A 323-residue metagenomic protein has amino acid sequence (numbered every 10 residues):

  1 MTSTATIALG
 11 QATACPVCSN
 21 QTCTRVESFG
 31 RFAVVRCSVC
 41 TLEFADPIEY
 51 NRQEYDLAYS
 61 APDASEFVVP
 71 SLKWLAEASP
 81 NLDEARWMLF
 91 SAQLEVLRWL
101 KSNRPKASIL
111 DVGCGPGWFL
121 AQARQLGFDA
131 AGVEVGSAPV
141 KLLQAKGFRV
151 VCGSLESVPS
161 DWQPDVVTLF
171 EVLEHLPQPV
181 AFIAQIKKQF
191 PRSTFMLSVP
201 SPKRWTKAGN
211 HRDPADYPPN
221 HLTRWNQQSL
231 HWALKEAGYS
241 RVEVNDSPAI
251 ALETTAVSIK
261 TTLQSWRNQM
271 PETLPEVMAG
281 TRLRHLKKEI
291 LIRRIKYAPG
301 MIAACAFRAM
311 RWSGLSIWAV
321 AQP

Functional and structural regions predicted by a protein language model:
M1-F170, V180-Q185, D246-S247, W266-H285 (+1 more regions): Conserved N-terminal segment of class I S-adenosyl-L-methionine
P16-T24, Q228-N245: A SAM-dependent methyltransferase catalytic signature shared across enzymes that methylate proteins
E49-Y50, T206-H211, E253-K260: Short aromatic-enriched loop/helix-cap "lid" or pocket-rim segments at secondary-structure transitions that line
E171, H175: A short His-aromatic
P177-A181, K207: Short N-terminal helix/helix-N-cap motif within the alpha/beta-hydrolase-1
V180-M196: A short glycine-rich, Lys/Arg-flanked "PGG" loop and its adjoining helix->strand segment in the class I
F195-A233, A249: Short, glycine-/aromatic-enriched active-site segment of Class I SAM-dependent methyltransferases
I295, M301-I317: Conserved Class I S-adenosyl-L-methionine
